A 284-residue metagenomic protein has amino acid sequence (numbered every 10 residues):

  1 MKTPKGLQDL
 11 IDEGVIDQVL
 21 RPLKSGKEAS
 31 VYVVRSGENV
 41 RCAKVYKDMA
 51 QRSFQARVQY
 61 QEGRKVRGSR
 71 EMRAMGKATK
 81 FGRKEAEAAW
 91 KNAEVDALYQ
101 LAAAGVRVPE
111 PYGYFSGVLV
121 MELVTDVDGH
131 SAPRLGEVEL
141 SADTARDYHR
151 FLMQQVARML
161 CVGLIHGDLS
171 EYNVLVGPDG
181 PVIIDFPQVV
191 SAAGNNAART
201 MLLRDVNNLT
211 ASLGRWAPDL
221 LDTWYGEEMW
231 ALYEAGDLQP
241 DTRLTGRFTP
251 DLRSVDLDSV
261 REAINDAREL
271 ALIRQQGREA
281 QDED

Functional and structural regions predicted by a protein language model:
M1-S131, A157, C161: Conserved ATP-binding subdomain of kinase catalytic cores across diverse folds
M1-S25, D143, D147, F151 (+4 more regions): Regulatory N- and C-terminal appendages and interdomain linkers associated with kinase/kinase-like NTP transferase
G37-D48, T125, S131-V138, A142 (+1 more regions): Catalytic activation segment of kinase domains across protein kinase-like and atypical kinase folds
K84-E87, V138-A145: Short, surface-exposed loop/turn motifs that are enriched in glycine and acidic residues and include a nearby proline
A88-V95, H149, R199, L203-V206: Amphipathic alpha-helical transducer elements in NTP-driven molecular machines
Y114-F115, Y172, G226: Residue-level "edge-of-site" marker
C161-E171: Catalytic-loop of the protein kinase fold
